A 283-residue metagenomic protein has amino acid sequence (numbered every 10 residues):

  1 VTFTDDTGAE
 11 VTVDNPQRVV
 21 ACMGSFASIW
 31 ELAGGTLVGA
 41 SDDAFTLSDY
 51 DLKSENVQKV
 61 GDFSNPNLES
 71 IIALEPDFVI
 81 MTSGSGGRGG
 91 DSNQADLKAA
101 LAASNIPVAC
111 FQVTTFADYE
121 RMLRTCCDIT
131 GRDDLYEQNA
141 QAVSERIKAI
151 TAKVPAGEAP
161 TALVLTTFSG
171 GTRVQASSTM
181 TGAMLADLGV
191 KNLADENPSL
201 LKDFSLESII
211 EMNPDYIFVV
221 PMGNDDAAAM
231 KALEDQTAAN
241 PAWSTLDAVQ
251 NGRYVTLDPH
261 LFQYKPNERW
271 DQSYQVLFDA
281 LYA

Functional and structural regions predicted by a protein language model:
V1-F26, D133-V164, D279-A283: Bacterial Sec-exported substrate-binding components of ABC uptake systems
D5-D6, K59-N67, N197-L206: Short helix-initiation/N-cap motifs at beta->coil->alpha
E10-N15, Y50-K59, Q138, L188-P198: A local structural motif
M23, S83-G84, T166, Y216 (+1 more regions): Short secondary-structure boundary segments
M23-L74, F78-D91: A short, structured surface patch at a secondary-structure boundary
A44-T46, R173-K202: Alpha-helical, coiled-coil/dimerization segments enriched in small aliphatic residues
T46, S85-D96, A109-T125, A159-M180 (+1 more regions): Extracytoplasmic ligand-binding site segments that recognize negatively charged/polar headgroups
D118-L123, D128, V219-A283: Structured C-terminal subdomain patch of bacterial secreted/periplasmic proteins
